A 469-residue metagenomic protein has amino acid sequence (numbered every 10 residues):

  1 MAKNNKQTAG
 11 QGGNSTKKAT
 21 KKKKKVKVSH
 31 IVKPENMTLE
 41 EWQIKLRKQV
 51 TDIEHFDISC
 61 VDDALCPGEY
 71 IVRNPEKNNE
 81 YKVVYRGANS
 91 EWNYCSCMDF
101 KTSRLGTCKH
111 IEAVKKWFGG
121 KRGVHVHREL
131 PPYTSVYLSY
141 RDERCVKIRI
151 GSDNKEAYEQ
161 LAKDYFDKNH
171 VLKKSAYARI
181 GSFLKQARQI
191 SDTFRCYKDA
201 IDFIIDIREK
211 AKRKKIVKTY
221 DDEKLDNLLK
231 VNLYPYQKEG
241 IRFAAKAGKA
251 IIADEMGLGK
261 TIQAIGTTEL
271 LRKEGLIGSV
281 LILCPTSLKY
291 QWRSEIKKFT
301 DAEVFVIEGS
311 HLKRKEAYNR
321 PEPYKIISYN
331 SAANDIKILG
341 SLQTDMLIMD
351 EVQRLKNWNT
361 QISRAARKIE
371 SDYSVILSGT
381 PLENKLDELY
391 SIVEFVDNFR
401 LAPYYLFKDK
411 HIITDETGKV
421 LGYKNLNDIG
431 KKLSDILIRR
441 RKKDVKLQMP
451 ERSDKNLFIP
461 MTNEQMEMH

Functional and structural regions predicted by a protein language model:
A2-T8, G12, K24, P34-E40 (+9 more regions): Charged, low-complexity
A2-W92, W117: Hydrophobic, aromatic-enriched, well-ordered structural segments
K77-P131: Short Cys/His-based metal-binding microdomains
I251, E255-L258, Q263-S294, Y373: Conserved SF1/SF2 helicase motif Ia
L276-S279, K298-D301, R320-P321, M346 (+2 more regions): Conserved P-loop NTPase motor "coupling/switch" region that bridges the ATPase
L288-S310, R400: Conserved helix-turn-beta segment of the N-terminal RecA-like "Helicase ATP-binding" lobe in SF1/SF2 helicases
V306-R314, Y329-N334, R354-T360: Conserved helicase motor
E416, K442-H469: Inter-lobe connector of SF1/SF2 helicase motors
